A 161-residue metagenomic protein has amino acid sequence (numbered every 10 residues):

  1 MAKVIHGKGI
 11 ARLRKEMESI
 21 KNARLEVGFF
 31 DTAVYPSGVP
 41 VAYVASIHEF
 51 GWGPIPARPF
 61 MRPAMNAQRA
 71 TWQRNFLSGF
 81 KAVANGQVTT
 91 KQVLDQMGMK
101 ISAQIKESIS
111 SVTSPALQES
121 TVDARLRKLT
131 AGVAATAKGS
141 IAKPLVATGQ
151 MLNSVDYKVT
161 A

Functional and structural regions predicted by a protein language model:
M1-A161: Short, Lys/Arg-rich flexible segments
